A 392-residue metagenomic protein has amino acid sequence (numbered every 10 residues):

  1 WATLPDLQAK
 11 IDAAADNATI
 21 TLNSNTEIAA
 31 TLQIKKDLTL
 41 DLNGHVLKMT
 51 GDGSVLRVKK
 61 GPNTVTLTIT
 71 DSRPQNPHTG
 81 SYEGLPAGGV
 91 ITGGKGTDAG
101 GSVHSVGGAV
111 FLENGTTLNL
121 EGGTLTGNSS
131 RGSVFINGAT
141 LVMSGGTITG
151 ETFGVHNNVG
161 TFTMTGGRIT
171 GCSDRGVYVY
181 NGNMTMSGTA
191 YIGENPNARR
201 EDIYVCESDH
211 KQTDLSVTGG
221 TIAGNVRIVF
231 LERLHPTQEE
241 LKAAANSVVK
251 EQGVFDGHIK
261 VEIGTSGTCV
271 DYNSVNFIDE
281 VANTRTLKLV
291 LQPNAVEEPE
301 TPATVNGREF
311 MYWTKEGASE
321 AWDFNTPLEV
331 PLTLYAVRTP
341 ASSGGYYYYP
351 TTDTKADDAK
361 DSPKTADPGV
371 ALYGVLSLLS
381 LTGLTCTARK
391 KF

Functional and structural regions predicted by a protein language model:
W1-A13, N17, S187-T189, G193-N195 (+5 more regions): Extracellular/surface-exposed low-complexity segments
D6-A14, E27-K35, L40, S54 (+5 more regions): Short, T/G/N/S-enriched strand-turn elements that build extracellular solenoid repeat scaffolds
E27-T39, K48-D71, G93-L118, V134-G138 (+4 more regions): Extracellular beta-strand-rich solenoid/capping regions of secreted or surface-exposed proteins that bind or remodel
G44-D52, N63, T70-V106, E121-G132 (+5 more regions): Beta-strand-rich solenoid/repeat architectures in extracellular/passenger domains of polysaccharide-targeting enzymes
T79, E83, P236-K260, A295-N325: Surface-exposed interfaces of beta-sheet-rich extracellular modules
V270-A356: Secondary-structure capping and domain/repeat boundary segments
A356-Y373: Extracellular Ser/Thr-rich, low-complexity/disordered mucin-like segments
G369-K390: A cross-kingdom C-terminal cell-surface attachment/processing module
